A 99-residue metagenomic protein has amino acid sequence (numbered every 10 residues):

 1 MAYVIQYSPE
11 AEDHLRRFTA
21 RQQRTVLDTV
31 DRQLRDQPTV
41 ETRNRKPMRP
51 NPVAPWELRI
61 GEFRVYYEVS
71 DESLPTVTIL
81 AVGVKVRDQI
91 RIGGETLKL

Functional and structural regions predicted by a protein language model:
M1-V30: Arg/Lys-rich, positively charged N-terminal/basic patches that mediate binding to nucleic acids
A2, P9, I60-F63, E68-L99: Enriched for short, Lys/Arg-rich terminal
D13, R32, D36, V84-R87: Active-site micro-motifs of SAM-dependent methyltransferase domains
L15-R17, K46, E57-R59, E68-S70: Short histidine-centered beta-strand/loop micro-motifs that create catalytic or ligand/metal-coordination sites
A20, V40-T42, W56, G61 (+1 more regions): Short alpha-helical segments used as structural interaction elements across diverse proteins
R24, D28, P38-E41, P75-V77 (+1 more regions): Intrinsically disordered/low-complexity terminal segments and short unstructured peptides
R32-E57: A short, surface-exposed loop/turn module that caps and links secondary-structure elements
